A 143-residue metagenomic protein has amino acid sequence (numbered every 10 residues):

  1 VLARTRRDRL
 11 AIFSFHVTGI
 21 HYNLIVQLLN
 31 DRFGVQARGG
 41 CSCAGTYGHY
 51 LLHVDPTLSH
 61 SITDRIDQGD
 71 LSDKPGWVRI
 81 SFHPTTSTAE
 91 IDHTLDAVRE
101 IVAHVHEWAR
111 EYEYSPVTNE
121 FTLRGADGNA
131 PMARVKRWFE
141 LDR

Functional and structural regions predicted by a protein language model:
V1-V26, R38-S42, Y47, I66-G69 (+2 more regions): Conserved small-domain helix->loop->beta segment predominantly found in fold-type I
L10-Y22, G34-I91: Conserved PLP-binding active-site segment of the aspartate aminotransferase-like
L24, H93-D96: Short, solvent-exposed alpha-helical surface patches in well-structured domains
R32-R38, V98-H106: A common structural junction motif
L52-S61, N119-E140: Short, low-order "capping/linker" segments at domain edges
V54, L95-A97, I101, E111: Hydrophobic alpha-helical segments
